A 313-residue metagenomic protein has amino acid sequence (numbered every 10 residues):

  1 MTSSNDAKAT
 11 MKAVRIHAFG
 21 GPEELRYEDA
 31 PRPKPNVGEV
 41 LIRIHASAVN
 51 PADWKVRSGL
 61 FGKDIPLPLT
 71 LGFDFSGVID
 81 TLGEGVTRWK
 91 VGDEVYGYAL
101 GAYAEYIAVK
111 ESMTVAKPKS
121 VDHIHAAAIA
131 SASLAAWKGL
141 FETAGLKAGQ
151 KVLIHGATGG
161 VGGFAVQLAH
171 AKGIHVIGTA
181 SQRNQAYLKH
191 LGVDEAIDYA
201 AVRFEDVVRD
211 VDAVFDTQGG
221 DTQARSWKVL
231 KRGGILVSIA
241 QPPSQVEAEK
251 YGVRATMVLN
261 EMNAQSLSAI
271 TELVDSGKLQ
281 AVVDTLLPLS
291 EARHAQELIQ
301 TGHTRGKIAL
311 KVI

Functional and structural regions predicted by a protein language model:
D6-A9, L267-I313: C-terminal hydrophobic helical "lid"/dimerization subdomain of Rossmann-like NAD(P)H-dependent oxidoreductases
P31-A48, S58-G101: Glycine-rich beta-strand-centered segment in the early N-terminal region that forms part of a ligand/cofactor-binding
T81, R88, V95-G156: NAD(P)H dinucleotide-binding glycine-rich loop of Rossmann-like/cofactor-binding domains, especially the beta1-alpha1
G83-G85, G178-Y187, G220-Q223: Short glycine/proline-centered loop/turn elements that form peptide/ligand docking sites
A127-D198: Mid-domain Rossmann-like dinucleotide-binding core that forms the NAD(H)/NADP(H) cofactor-binding site
D206-A213: A short acidic, Gly/Pro-enriched loop at the edge of an enzyme's catalytic core that lines a small-molecule cofactor
T217-L279, V312-I313: Glycine-rich phosphate-binding loop and adjacent beta-alpha segment of Rossmann(oid) nucleotide-cofactor-binding
